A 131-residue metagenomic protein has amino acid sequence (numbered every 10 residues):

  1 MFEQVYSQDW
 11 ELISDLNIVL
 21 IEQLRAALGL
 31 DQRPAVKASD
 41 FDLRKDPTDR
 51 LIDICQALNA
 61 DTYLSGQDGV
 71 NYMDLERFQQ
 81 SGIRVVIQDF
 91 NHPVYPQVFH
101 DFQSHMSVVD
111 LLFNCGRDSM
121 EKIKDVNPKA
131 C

Functional and structural regions predicted by a protein language model:
M1-C131: Residues lining hydrophobic/aromatic ligand-binding pockets adjacent to catalytic sites
